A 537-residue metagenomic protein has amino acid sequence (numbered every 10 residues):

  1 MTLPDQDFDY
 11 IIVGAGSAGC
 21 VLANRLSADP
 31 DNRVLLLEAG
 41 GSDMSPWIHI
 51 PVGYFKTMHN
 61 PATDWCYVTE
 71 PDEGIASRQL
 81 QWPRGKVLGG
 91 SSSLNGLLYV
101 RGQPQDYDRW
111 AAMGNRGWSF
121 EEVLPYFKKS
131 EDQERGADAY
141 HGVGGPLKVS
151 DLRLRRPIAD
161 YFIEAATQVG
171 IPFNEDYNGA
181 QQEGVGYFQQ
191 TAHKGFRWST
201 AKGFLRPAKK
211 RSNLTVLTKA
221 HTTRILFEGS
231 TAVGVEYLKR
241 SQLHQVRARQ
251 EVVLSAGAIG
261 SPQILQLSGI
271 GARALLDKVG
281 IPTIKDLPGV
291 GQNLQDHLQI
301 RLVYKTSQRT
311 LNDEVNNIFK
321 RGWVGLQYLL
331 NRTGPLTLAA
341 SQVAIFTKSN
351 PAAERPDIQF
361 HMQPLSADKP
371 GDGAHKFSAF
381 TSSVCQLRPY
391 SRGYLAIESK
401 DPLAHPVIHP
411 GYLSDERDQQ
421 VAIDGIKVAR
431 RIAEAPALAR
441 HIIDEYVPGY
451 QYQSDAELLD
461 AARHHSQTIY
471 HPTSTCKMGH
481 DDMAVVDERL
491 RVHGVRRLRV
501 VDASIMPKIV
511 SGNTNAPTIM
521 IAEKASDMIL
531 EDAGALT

Functional and structural regions predicted by a protein language model:
M1-T537: N-terminal redox-cofactor-binding region of secreted/periplasmic oxidoreductases
